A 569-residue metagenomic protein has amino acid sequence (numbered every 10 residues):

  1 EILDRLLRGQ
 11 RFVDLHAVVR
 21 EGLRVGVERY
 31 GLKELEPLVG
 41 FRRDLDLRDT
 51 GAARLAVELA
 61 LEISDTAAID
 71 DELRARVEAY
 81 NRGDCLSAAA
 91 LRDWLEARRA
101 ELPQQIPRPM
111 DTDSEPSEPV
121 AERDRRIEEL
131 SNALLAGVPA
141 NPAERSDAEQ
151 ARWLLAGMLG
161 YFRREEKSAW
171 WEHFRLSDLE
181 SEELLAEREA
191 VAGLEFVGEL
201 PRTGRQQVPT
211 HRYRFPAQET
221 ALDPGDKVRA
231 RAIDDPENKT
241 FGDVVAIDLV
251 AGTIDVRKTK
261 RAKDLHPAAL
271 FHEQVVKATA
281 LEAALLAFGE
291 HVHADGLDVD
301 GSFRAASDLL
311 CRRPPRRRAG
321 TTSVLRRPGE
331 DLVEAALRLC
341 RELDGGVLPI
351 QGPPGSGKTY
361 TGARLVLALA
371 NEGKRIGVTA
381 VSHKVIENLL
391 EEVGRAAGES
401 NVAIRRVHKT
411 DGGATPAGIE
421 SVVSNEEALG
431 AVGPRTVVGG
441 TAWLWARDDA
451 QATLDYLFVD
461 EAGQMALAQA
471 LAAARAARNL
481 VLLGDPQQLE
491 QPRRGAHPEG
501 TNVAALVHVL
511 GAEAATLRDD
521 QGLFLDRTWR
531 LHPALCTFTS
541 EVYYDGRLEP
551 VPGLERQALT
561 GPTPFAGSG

Functional and structural regions predicted by a protein language model:
E1, V18, G22, L35-R42 (+15 more regions): Generic, well-ordered alpha-helical scaffold segments in large soluble proteins
I2-L6, Q10-R82: Active-site-proximal helix-loop-helix substrate-binding element of RNase H-like nuclease domains
R54, E58-V138: Mixed-charge, glycine-rich, non-catalytic linkers/tails in nucleic-acid processing enzymes
I106-P224, R231-P236, G569: Accessory interdomain/linker segments of ATP-dependent helicases and helicase-like nucleic-acid enzymes that mediate
T210-F215, L249-D264: A generic structural motif
P236-L249: Short beta-strand-centered aromatic/proline hotspots
T259-T441, R547-G569: ASCE P-loop NTPase motor cores of helicases and related translocases
N371-G373, A380-E392, G433, V437 (+1 more regions): Conserved helicase motor core of SF1/SF2 NTP-dependent helicases
